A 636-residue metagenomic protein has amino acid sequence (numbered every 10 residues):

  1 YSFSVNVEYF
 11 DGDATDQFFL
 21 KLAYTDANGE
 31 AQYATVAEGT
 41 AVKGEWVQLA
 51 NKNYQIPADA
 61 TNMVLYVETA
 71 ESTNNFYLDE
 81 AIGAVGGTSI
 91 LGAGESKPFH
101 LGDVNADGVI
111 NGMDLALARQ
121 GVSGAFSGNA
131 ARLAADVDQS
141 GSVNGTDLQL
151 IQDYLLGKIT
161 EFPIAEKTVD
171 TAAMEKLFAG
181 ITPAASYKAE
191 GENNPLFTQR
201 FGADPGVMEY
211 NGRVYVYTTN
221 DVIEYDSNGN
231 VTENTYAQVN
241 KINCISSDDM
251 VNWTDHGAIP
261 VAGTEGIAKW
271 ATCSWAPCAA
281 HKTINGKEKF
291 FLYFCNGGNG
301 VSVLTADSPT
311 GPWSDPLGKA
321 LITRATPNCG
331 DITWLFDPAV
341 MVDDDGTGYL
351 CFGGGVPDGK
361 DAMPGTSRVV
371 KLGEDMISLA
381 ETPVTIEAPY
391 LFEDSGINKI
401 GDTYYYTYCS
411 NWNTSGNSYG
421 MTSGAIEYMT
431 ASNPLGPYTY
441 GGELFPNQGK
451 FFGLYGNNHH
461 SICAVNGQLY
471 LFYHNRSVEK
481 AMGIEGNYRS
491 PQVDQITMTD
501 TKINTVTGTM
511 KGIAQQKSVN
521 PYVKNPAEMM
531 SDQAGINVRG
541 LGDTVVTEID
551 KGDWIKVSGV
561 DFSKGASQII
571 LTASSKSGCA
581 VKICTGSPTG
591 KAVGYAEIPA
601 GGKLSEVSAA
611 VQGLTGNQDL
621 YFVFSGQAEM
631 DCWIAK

Functional and structural regions predicted by a protein language model:
Y1-F19, L49-I56, L65, E80-V85 (+3 more regions): Extra-cytoplasmic beta-strand recognition segments
N6, K43-A50, A60, E288 (+2 more regions): Trp-centered recognition loops
D11-T25, M63-L65, F76, F291 (+1 more regions): Beta-strand acidic-aromatic groove motif in beta-rich domains, primarily in extracellular
K21-E30, G373, P588-T589: Short edge-strand/loop segments of extracellular domains
N28-A37, T589-Y595: Surface-exposed loop/edge segments in extracytoplasmic proteins
D59, E68-V85, G486-S490, S625-A635: Extracellular carbohydrate recognition
I90-A172: Cellulosome-associated attachment modules in secreted, modular CAZymes
D170-G594, P599-K636: Carbohydrate-active catalytic/glycan-binding domains of CAZyme proteins, especially the secreted or lumenal ectodomains
